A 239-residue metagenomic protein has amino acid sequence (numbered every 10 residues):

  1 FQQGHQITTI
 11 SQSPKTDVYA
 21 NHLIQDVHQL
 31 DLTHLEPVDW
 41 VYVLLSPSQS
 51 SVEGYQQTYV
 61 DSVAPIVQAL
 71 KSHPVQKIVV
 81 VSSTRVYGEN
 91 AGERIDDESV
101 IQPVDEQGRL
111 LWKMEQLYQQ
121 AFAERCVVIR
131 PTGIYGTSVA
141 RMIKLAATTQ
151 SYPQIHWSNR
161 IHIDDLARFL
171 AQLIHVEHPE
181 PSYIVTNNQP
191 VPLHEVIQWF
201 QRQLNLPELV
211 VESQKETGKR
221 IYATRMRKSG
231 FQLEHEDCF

Functional and structural regions predicted by a protein language model:
F1-H5: N-terminal Rossmann NAD(P)H-binding glycine-rich loop of SDR-like oxidoreductase domains
T9-P14: N-terminal Rossmann-fold cofactor-binding loop
Y19-P65, A69: NAD(P)H-binding glycine-rich loop region in Rossmannoid oxidoreductase-like domains and their noncatalytic homologs
P65-V104: Conserved Rossmann-fold NAD(P)-dependent oxidoreductase catalytic core, especially the SDR/UDP-sugar
V86, I134-G136: Conserved sequence/active-site signature of Rossmann-fold short-chain dehydrogenase/reductase
A91-I129: Catalytic helix-loop patch of NAD(P)-dependent Rossmann-fold dehydrogenases
V128-I134, R141-I143, S151-I174: Substrate-positioning beta->alpha
A167-Y222: Mid/C-terminal beta-alpha module of Rossmann-like enzyme folds, strongest in SDR-family dehydrogenases/epimerases
